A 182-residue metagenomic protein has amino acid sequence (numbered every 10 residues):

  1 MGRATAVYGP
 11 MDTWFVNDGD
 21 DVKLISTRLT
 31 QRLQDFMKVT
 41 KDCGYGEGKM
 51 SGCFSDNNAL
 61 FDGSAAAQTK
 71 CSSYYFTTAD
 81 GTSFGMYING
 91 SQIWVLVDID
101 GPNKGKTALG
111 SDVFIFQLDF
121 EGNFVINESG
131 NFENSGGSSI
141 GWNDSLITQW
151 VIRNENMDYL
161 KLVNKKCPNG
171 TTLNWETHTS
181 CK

Functional and structural regions predicted by a protein language model:
M1-I25, L29: Membrane-proximal N-terminal amphipathic helix
D21-K182: Intrinsically disordered, low-complexity regions enriched in Pro/Ser/Thr/Gly and acidic residues
